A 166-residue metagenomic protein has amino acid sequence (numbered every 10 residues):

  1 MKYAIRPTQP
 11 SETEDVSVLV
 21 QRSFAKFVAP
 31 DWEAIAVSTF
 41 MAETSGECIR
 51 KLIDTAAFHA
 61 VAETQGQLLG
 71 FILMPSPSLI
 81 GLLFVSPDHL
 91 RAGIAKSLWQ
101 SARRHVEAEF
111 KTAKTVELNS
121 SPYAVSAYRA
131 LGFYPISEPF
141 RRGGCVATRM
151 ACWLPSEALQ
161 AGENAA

Functional and structural regions predicted by a protein language model:
A4-V18: A short beta-loop-alpha structural element at the N-terminal edge of CoA-dependent acyl/N-acetyltransferase catalytic
P7, E117-N119, R129, Y134-C152: Conserved catalytic-core motifs of GNAT/GCN5-like acyltransferases
Q21-E47: Conserved GNAT-fold acetyl-CoA-binding loop/helix
T44-A60: A short helix-loop-beta-strand connector motif used in the catalytic cores of GNAT acetyltransferases and, in some
A56-G70, P75: Conserved beta-hairpin
L83-R91: A short, internal acetyl-CoA/4′-phosphopantetheine-binding micro-motif in the GNAT/acyltransferase core
R91-R104: Conserved acetyl-CoA-binding loop-helix of GNAT-fold acetyltransferases
V106-S120: Conserved GNAT acetyl-CoA-binding A-motif
